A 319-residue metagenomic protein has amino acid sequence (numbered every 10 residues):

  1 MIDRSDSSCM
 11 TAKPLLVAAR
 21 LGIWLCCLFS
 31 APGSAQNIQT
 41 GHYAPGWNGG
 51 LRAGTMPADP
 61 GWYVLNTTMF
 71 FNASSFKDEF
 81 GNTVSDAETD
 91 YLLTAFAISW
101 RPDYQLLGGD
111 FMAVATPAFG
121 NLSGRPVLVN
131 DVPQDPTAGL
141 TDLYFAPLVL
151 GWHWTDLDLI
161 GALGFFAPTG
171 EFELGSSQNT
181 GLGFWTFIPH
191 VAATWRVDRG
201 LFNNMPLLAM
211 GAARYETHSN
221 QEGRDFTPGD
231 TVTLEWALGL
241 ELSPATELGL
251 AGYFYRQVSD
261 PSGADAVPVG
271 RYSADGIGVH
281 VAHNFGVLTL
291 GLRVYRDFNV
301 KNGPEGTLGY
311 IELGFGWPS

Functional and structural regions predicted by a protein language model:
G33-Y63, S319: Outer-membrane beta-barrel biogenesis signature
N37-G41, F70-L93, L128-P136: Surface-exposed strand-loop-strand hairpins of Gram-negative outer-membrane beta-barrel proteins
Q39-H42, M69, Q221-S319: Outer membrane beta-barrel transmembrane domains
G41-P45, W62-N72, A113-N121, G161-A167 (+6 more regions): Transmembrane beta-barrel strands of outer-membrane/channel proteins
A53-G61, D103-M112, W152-L159, V197-L207 (+3 more regions): Short loop/turn motifs that connect adjacent beta-strands in outer-membrane beta-barrel proteins
A53-T55, N66, A95-P102, F145-L150 (+5 more regions): Residues on the lipid-exposed face of transmembrane beta-strands in outer-membrane beta-barrel proteins
N72-D78, Y104-L106, N121-V127, T169-G175 (+5 more regions): Gram-negative outer-membrane beta-barrel proteins
A118-P228, P268-G270, N284: Outer-membrane pore/translocation modules
